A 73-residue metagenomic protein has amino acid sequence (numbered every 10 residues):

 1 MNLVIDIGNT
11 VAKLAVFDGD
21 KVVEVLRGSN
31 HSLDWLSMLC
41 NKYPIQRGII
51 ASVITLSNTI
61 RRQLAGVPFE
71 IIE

Functional and structural regions predicted by a protein language model:
M1-V23: Gly/Thr-rich phosphate-binding beta-strand-loop-beta motif of the actin/hexokinase/Hsp70
L26-G28: Short hydrophobic alpha-helix segments
N30-L33: Short coil/turn segments at the loop-to-beta-strand junctions that recur within blades of beta-propeller repeat folds
W35-K42: Short amphipathic alpha-helix with an adjacent loop that forms part of the alpha/beta core around
K42-E73: Short beta-strand-loop/turn "lid" adjacent to the catalytic site in phosphate-handling enzymes
